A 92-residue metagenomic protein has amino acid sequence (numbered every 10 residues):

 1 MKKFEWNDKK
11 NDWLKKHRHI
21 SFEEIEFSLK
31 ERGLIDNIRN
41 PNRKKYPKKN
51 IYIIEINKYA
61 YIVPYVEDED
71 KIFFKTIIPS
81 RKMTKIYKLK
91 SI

Functional and structural regions predicted by a protein language model:
M1-I92: Ribonuclease/tRNase effector modules and their secretory precursors
